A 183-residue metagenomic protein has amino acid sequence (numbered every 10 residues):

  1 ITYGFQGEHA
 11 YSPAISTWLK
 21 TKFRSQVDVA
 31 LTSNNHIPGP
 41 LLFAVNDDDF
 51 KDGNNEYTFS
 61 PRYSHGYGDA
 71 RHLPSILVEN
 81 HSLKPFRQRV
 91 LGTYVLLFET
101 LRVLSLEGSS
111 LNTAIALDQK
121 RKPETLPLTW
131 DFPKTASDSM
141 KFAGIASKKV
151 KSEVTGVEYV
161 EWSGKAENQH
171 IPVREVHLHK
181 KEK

Functional and structural regions predicted by a protein language model:
I1-V27: Active-site-proximal loop/hinge segments that shape catalytic or ion-binding/gating pockets
A14, L31, N35, T100-G108: Sec/Tat-exported extracytoplasmic proteins
T21, V27-A44: Proline/glycine-rich low-complexity loops and linkers
Q26-A30, L96-E99: Amphipathic alpha-helical segments that form well-ordered structural scaffolds and often line/cohere around active
A44-K183: Hard-cation-handling environments
